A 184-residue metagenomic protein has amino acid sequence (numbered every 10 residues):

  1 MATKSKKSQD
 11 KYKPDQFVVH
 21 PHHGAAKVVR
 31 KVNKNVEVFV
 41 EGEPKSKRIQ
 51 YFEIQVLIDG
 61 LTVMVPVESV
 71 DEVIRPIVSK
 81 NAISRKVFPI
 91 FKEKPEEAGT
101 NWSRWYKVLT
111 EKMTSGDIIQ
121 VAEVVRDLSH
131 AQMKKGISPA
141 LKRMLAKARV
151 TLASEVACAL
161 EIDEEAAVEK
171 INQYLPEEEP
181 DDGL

Functional and structural regions predicted by a protein language model:
M1-K4: N-terminal, Lys/Arg-enriched amphipathic/low-complexity engagement segments that precede the first folded domain
K6-K11, E43: Short, surface-exposed secondary-structure edge patches
K11-K13, H20: Short, well-ordered loop/turn sites that connect or cap secondary structure elements
A26-V28: Conserved hydrophobic positions within beta-strands
N35-I49, E53: Short, solvent-exposed secondary-structure boundary/capping segments
E53-V56, P66: Short, acidic/hydrophobic/Gly-rich beta-strand patch recurrent on exposed beta strands that often constitutes part
E68-L184: Charge/polar-rich, low-complexity and marginally structured segments
